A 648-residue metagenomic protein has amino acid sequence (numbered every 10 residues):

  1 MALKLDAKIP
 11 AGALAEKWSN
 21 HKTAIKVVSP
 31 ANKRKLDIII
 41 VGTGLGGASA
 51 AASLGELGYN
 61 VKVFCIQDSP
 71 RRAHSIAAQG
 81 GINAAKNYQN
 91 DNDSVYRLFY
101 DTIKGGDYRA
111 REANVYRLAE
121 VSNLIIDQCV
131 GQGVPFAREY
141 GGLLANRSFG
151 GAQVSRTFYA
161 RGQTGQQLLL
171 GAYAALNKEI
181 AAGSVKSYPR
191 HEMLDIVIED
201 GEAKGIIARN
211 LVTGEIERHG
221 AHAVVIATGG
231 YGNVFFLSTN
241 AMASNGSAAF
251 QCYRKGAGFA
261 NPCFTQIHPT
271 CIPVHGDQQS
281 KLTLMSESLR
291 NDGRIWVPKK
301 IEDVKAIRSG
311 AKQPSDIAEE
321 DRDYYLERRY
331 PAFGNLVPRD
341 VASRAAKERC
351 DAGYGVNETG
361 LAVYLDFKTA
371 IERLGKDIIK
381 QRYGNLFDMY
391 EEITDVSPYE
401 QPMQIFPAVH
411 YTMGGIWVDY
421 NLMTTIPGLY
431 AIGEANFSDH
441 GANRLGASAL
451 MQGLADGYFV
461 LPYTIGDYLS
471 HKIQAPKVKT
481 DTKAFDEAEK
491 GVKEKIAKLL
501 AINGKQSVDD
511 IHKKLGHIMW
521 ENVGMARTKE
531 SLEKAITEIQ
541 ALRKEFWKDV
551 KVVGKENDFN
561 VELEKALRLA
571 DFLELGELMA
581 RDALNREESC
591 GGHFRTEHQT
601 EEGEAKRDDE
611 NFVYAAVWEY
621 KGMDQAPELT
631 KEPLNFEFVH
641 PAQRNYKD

Functional and structural regions predicted by a protein language model:
N20, I25-V28, N32-D37, A50-S53 (+11 more regions): Glycine- and aromatic-enriched mobile tails/lids
R34-L36, G214-A223, T425: Core beta-strand elements of the Rossmann-like FAD/NAD(P) dinucleotide-binding domain in flavoenzyme oxidoreductases
G42-L45: Glycine-rich Rossmann-fold phosphate-binding loop(s) that bind the pyrophosphate of adenine dinucleotide cofactors
D68-Y100, Q266-T270, D277-K281: Conserved N-terminal glycine-rich FAD pyrophosphate-binding loop of Rossmann-like flavoproteins
F99-N146: Rossmann-like flavin
Q128-E215, G220, A227, C271-M285: Conserved redox-cofactor binding core of oxidoreductases
A223-L282, H440-Y463: Glycine-rich loop(s) and the adjacent beta-strand/alpha-helix scaffold that form part
Q251, A257-E392, Y463-D467: An anion/pyrophosphate-binding glycine-rich loop and adjacent beta-alpha core in soluble alpha-beta enzymes
